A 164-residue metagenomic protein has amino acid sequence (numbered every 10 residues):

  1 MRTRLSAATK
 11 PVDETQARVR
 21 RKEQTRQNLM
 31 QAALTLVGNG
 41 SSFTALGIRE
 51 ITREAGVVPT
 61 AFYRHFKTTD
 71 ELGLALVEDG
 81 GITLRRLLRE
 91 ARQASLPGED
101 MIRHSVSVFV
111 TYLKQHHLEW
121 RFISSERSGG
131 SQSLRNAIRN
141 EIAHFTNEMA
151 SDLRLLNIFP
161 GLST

Functional and structural regions predicted by a protein language model:
M1-Q24, N157-S163: N-terminal intrinsically disordered/low-complexity leader segments
R21-A33, I51, L76-L84: Generic hydrophobic, amphipathic alpha-helix propensity
N28, L36-E71, A75: Helix-turn-helix
A45-L46, R121-S125, G161-L162: Short, hydrophobic secondary-structure boundary micro-motifs
F66, D70-T83, I123, A137 (+1 more regions): Alpha-helical DNA-contacting segments of helix-turn-helix folds
I82, Q132-F159: Amphipathic alpha-helical packing segments from all-alpha helical-bundle domains
R89-Q115: Hydrophobic alpha-helical connector segments
K114-Q132, A150: Amphipathic alpha-helical segments used for helix-helix packing
